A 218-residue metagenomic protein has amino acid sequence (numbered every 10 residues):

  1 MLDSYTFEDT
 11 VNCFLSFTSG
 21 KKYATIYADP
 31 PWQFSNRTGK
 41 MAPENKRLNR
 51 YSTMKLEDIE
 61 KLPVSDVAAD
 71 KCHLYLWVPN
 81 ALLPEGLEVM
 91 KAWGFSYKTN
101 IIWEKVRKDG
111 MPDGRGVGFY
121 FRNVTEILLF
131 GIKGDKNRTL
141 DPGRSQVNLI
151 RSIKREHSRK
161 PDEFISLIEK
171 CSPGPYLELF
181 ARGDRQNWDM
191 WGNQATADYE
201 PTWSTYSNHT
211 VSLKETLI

Functional and structural regions predicted by a protein language model:
M1-I218: Class I S-adenosyl-L-methionine-dependent methyltransferase catalytic core
